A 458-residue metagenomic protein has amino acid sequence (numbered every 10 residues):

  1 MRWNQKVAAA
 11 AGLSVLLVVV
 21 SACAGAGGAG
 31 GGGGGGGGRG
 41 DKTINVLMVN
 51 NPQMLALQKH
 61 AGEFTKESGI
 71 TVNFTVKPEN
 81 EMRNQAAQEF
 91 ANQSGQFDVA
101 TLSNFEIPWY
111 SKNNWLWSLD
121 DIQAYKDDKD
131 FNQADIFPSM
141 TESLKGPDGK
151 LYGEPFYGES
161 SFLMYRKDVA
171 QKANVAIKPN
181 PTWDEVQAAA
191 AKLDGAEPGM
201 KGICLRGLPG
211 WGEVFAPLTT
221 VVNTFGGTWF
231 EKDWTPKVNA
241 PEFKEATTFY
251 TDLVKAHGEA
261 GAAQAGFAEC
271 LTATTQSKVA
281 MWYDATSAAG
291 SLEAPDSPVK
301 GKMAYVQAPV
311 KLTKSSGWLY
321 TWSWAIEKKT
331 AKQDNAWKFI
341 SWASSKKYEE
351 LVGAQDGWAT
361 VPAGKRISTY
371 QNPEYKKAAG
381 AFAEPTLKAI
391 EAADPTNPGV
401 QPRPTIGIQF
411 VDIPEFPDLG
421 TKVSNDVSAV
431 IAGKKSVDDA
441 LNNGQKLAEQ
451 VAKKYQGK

Functional and structural regions predicted by a protein language model:
M1-N45, K66, D438-N442, K446-K458: Short, low-complexity disordered leader/linker segments with a strong preference for bacterial N-terminal type II
A26-A29, S143-F156, S161, D184-P236 (+2 more regions): Extracytoplasmic/periplasmic solute-binding protein
E63-I136, Q171-N174, K178, A273 (+2 more regions): Extracytoplasmic "Venus flytrap"/periplasmic binding protein-like
T71, Q171, A393-K458: Conserved C-terminal helix/tail region of periplasmic/extracytoplasmic solute-binding proteins
Q88, Q96-A100, D128-V169, K201 (+3 more regions): A structural signal for short loop-to-beta-strand junctions that line the ligand-binding cleft of periplasmic/secreted
N104-S160, V214, K300-V306, L387-D394 (+1 more regions): Hinge/lid segment of periplasmic solute-binding proteins
A124-D127, S287-V299, L312-T421: C-terminal lobe and pocket-closing loops of periplasmic/extracytoplasmic Venus-flytrap solute-binding proteins
A189-D194, K232-Q264, A304, A308: Glycine-centered hinge/linker elements that transmit conformational signals in sensory and ligand-binding systems
